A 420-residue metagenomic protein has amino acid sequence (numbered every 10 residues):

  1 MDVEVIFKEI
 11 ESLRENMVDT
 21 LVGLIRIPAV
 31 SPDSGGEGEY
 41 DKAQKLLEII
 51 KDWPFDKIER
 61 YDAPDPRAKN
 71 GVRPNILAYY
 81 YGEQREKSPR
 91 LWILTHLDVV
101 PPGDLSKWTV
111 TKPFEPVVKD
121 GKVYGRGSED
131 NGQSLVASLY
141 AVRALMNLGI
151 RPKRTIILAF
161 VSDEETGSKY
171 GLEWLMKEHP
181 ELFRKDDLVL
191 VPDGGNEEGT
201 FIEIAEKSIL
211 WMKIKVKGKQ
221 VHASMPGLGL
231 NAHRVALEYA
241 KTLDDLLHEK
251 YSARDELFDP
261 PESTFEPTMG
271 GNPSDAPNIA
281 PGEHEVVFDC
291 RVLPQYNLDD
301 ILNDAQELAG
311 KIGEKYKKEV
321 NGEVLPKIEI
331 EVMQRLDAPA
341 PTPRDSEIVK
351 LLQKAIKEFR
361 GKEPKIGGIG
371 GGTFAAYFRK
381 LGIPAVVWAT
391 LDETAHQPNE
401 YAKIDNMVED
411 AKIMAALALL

Functional and structural regions predicted by a protein language model:
M1-V5, S12, D41, G194-G199 (+2 more regions): Metal-dependent amide/peptide-bond hydrolase catalytic core, centered on the "pita-bread" metallohydrolase fold
D2-Y124, N147-P152: Acidic/His- and Gly-rich active-site-bordering loop/insert found across diverse amide/peptide-bond hydrolases
R73, T111, K153, K185 (+3 more regions): Short, solvent-exposed loop/turn segments at the edges of secondary structure
P89-W92, K122, I157, D187-V189 (+2 more regions): Structural motif
L94-H96, A159-V161, L190-D193, K217 (+1 more regions): Short beta-strand segments
P113-G125, K217-G218, R360, D392: Glycine/charged-rich beta-loop-alpha catalytic/anionic-binding loops adjacent to active sites
G121-V136, G149, G227-H233, Y401-V408: Short, conserved micro-motifs enriched in small and acidic residues
E129-A205: Acidic/histidine-rich catalytic neighborhood of metal-dependent amide-processing enzymes
